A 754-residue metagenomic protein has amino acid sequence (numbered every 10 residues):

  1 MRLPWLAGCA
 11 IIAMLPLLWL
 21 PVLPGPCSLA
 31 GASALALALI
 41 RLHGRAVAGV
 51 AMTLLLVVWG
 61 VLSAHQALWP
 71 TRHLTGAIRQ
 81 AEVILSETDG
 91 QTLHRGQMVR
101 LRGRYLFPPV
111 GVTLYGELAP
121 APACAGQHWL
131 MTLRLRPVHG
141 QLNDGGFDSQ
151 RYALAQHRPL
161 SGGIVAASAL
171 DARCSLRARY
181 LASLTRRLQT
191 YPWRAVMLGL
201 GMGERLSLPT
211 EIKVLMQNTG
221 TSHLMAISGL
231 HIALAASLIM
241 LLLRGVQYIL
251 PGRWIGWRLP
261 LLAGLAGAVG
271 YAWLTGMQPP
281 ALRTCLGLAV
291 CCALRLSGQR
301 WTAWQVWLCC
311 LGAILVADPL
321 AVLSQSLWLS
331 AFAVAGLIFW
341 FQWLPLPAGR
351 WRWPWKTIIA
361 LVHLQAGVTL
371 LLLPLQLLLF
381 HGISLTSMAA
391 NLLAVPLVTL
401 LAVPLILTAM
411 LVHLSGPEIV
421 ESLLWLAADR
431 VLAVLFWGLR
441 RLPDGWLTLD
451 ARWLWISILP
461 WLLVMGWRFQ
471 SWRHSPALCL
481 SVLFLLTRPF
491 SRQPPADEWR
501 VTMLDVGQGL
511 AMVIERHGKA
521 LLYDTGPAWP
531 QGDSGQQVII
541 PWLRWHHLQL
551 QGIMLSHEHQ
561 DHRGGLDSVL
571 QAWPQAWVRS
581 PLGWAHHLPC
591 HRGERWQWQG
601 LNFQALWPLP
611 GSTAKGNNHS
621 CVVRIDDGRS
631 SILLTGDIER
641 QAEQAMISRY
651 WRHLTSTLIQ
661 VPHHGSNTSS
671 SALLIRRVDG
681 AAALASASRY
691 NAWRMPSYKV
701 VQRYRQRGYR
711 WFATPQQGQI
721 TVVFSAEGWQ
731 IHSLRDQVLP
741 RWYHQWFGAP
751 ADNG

Functional and structural regions predicted by a protein language model:
M1-L74, I78-E82, L243-I255, L259 (+7 more regions): Transmembrane helix-bundle segments that form internal channels/tunnels in multi-pass membrane proteins, characterized
L54-H223, D533, Q537-P541, W545-Q549 (+6 more regions): Membrane-interface helix/helix-cap signal primarily in integral membrane proteins
A155-C285, C292-A293, S422, S568 (+5 more regions): Aromatic-rich juxtamembrane segments at the membrane interface
A272-A281, L296-R300, A317-L327, P374-L377 (+1 more regions): Membrane-interface helix caps and helix-loop-helix hairpins in membrane proteins
L315-V316, L320-V322, R440-L548, G552 (+2 more regions): Core dinuclear metal-dependent hydrolase active-site scaffold
L550-D561, I659-H663: Metallo-beta-lactamase
M554, E558-G593: Active-site HxH/HxHxD metal-binding segment of metal-dependent hydrolases
E643-G718: Cap/insert and terminal regions of metallo-dependent hydrolase folds
